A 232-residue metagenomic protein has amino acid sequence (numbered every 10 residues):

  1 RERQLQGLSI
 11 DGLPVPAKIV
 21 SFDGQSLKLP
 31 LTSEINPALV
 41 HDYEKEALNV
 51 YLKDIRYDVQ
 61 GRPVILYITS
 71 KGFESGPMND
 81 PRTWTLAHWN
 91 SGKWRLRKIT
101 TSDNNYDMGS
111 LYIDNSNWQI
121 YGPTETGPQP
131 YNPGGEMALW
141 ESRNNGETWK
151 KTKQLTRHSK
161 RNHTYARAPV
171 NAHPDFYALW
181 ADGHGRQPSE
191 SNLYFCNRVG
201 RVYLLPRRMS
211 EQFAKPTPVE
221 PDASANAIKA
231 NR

Functional and structural regions predicted by a protein language model:
R1-R232: Extracellular, repeat-based ectodomains that mediate carbohydrate processing or recognition
